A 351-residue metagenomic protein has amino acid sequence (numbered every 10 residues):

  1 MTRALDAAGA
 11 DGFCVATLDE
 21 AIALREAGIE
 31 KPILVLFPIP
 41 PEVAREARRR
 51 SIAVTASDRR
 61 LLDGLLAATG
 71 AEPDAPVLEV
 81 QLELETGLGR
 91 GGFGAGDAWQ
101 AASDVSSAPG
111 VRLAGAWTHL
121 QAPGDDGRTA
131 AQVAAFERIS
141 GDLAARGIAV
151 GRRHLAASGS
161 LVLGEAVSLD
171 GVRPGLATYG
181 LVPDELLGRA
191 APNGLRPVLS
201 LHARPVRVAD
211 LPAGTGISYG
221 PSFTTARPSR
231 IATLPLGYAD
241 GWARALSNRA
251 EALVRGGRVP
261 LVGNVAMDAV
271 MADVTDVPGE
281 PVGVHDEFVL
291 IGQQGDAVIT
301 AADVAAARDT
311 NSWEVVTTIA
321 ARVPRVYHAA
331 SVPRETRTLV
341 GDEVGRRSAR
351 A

Functional and structural regions predicted by a protein language model:
M1-L155: Active-site-proximal beta-alpha core segment in soluble small-molecule metabolic enzymes
D19-E20, I39, S57-G64, A130-A351: Active-site anion/phosphate-binding pocket segments in diverse small-molecule metabolic enzymes
